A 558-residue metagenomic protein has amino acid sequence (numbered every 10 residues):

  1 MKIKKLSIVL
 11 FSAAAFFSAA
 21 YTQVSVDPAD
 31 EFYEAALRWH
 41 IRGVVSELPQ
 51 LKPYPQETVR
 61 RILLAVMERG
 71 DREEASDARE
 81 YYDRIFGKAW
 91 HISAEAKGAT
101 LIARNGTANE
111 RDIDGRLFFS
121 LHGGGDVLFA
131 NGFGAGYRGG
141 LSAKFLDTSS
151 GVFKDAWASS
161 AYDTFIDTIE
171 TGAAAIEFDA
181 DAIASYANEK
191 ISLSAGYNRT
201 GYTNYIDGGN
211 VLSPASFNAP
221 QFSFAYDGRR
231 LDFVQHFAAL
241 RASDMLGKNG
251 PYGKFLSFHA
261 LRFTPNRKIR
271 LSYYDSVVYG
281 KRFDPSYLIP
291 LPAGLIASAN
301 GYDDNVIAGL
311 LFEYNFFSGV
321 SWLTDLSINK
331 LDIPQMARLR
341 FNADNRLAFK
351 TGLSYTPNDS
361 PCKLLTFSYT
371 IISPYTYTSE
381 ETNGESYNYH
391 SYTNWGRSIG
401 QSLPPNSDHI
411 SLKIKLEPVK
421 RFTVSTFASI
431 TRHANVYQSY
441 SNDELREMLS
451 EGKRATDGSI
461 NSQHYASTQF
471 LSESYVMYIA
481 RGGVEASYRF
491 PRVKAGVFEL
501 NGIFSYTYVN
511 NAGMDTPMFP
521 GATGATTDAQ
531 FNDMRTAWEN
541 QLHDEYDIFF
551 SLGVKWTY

Functional and structural regions predicted by a protein language model:
M1-I8: Bacterial N-terminal signal peptides that target proteins for export
V9-A15: Bacterial N-terminal signal peptides
A20-T22: Boundary at the C-terminal end of the N-terminal hydrophobic targeting segment
S25-D30, I41-Q50, Y54-R270, R340 (+3 more regions): Outer-membrane beta-barrel channel domains
E95-L101, G140-S142, N198-T200, A238-R241 (+6 more regions): Outer-membrane beta-barrel pore domains and translocons
R111, S149-T171, E444, M448-V476 (+1 more regions): Primarily recognizes Gram-negative and organellar outer-membrane beta-barrels
K190-S192, G201, L212-Y392, G396 (+5 more regions): Signature for the C-terminal beta-barrel architecture of outer-membrane proteins
L261, D544-Y558: Outer-membrane beta-barrel "beta-signal"
